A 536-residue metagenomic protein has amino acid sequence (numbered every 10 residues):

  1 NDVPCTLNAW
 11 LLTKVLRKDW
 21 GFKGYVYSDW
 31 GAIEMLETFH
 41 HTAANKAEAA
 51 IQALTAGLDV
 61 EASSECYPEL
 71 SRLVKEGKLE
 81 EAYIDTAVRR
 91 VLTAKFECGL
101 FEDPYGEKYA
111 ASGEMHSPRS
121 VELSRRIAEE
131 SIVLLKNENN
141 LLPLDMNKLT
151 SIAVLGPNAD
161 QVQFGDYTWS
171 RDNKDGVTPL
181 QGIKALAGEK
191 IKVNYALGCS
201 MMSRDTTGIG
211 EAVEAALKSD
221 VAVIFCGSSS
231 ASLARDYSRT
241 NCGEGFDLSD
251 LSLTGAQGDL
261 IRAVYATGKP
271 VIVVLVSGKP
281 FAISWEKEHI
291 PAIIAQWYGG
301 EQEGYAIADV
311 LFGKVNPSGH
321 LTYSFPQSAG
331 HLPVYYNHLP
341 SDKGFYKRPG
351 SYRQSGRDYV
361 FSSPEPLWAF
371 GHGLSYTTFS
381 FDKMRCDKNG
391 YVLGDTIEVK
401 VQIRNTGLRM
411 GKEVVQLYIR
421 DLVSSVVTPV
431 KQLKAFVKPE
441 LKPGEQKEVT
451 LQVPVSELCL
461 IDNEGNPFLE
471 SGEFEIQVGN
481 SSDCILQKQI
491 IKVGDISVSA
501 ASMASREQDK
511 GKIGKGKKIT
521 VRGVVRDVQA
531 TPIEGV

Functional and structural regions predicted by a protein language model:
N1-L7, K18-G21, Y27-W30, L36-E37 (+5 more regions): C-terminal non-catalytic regions of proteins with extracellular/luminal or membrane-system context
L12, D19, N45-G57, R89-L100: Conserved short secondary-structure transition element at the edge of the structured enzyme core that lines
F22-A44, Q52, A56-E65: Short acidic/histidine-rich active-site segments
V88-R89, T93-G113, S117: Conserved, charged catalytic cores of large soluble enzymes
I403-N405, I519, V525-Q529: Short solvent-exposed capping/turn motifs at the termini of beta-strands
A530-V536: Short, ordered, surface-exposed loop/turn motifs in non-cytosolic proteins
